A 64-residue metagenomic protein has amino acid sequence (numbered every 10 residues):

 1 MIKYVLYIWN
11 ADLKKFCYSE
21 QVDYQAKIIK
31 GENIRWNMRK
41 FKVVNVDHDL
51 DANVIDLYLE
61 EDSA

Functional and structural regions predicted by a protein language model:
M1-C17: Short, basic/aromatic beta-hairpin or loop at an interaction surface
M1-I2, E61-A64: Short acidic DE-rich linear segments
C17-D23: Short alpha-helix capping/helix-loop boundary micro-motifs
K27-I28: Short, well-ordered loop/turn sites that connect or cap secondary structure elements
R39-H48: Short beta-strand-centered aromatic/proline hotspots
L50-E60: Short, solvent-exposed secondary-structure boundary/capping segments
